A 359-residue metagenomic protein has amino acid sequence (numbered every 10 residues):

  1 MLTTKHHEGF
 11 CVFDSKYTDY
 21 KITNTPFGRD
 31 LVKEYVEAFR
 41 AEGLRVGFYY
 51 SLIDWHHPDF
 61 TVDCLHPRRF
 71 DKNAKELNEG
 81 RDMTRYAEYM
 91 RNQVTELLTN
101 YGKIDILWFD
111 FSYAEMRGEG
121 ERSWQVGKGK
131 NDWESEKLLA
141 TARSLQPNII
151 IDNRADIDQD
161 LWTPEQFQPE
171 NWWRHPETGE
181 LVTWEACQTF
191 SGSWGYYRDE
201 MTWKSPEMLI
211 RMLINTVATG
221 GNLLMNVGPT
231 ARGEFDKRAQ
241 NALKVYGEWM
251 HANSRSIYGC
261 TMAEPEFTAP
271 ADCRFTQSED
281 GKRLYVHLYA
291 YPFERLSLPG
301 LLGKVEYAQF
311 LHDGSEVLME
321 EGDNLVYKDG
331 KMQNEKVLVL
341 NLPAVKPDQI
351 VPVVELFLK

Functional and structural regions predicted by a protein language model:
M1-K359: Mature catalytic domains of secreted/periplasmic carbohydrate-active enzymes
